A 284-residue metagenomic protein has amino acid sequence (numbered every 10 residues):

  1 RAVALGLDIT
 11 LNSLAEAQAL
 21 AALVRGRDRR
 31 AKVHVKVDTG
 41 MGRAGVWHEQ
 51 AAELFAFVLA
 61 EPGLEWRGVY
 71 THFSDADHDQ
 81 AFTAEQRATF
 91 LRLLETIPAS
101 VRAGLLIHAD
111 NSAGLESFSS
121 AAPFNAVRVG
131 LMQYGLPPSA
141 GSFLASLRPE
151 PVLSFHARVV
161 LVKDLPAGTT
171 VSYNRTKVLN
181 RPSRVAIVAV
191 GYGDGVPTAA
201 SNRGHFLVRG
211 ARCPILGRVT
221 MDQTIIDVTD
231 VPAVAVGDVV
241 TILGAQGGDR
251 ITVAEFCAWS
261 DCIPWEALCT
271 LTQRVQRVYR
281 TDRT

Functional and structural regions predicted by a protein language model:
R1-H108, S119-P123: Active-site-proximal beta-alpha core segment in soluble small-molecule metabolic enzymes
S13-A19, A84-T284: Active-site anion/phosphate-binding pocket segments in diverse small-molecule metabolic enzymes
